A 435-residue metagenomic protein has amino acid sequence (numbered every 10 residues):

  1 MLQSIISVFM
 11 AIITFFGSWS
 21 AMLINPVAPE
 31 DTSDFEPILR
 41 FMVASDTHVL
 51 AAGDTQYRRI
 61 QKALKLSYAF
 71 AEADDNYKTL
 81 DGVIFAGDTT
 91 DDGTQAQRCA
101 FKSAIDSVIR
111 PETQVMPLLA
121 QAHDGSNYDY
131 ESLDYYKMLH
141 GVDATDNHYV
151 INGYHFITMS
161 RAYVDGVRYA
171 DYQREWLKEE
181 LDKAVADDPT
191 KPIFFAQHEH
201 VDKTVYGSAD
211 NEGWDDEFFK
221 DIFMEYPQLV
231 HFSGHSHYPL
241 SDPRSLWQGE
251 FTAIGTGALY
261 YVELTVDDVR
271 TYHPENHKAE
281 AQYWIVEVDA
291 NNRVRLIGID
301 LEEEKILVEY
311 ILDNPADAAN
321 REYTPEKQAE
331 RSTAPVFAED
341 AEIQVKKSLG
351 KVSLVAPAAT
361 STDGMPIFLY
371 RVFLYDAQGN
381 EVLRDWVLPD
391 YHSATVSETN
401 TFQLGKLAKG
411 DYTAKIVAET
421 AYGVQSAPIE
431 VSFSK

Functional and structural regions predicted by a protein language model:
W19-A96: N-terminal active-site segment of His-dependent metallophosphoesterases
F35, H277-V387, E398, A427-I429: A short C-terminal boundary segment appended to hydrolase-like catalytic domains
V43-S45, D81-D88, Q114-Q121, F194-H198 (+2 more regions): Active-site neighborhood of phospho(di)ester-bond hydrolases with catalytic His/Asp-centered motifs
T55-Q56, A170, V185-S233, L240-L246: Active-site-proximal segments of metal-dependent phosphoesterases and phosphodiesterases across multiple
T94-D182, A186-D188, F218-E225, S241-V288: Extended active-site neighborhood of metal-dependent phosphoesterases/phosphodiesterases
P357, A394-K409: Signal that preferentially marks extracellular ectodomain short beta-strand elements of beta-sandwich modules
L404-V424: Beta-strand-rich modules
Y422-K435: Extracellular fibronectin type III
